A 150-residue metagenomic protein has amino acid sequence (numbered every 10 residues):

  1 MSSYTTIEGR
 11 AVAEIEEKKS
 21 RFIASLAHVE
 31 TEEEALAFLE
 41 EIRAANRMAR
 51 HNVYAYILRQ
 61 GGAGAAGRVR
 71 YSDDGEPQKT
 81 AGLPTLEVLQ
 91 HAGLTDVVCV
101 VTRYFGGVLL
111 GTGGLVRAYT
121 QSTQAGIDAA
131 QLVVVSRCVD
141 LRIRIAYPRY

Functional and structural regions predicted by a protein language model:
M1-T80: C-terminal regulatory domains involved in ligand/effector binding and gene-expression control
V12-I15, I42-A44, L86-L89, A129-L132: A generic local secondary-structure boundary/capping motif
S20, A49, G93-T95, V135-R137: Short flexible coil/turn linkers enriched for glycine and charged/polar residues that connect secondary-structure
A24-S25, N52-Y54, D96-C99, D140-R142: Structural motif
E34, P77, A81, T85 (+3 more regions): Helical mechanochemical/support elements of P-loop NTPase systems and associated helical scaffolds
L36-E40, L86, T120, Q124: Predominant activation on well-ordered alpha-helical scaffold segments within soluble catalytic domains
V69, E76-V108: Ordered, amphipathic secondary-structure segments that act as subunit-interaction surfaces in large macromolecular
V98-T102, G107-R149: Glycine- and Gly-Pro-enriched alpha-helical subdomains that act as flexible, kink-prone "lid/hinge" or packing modules
